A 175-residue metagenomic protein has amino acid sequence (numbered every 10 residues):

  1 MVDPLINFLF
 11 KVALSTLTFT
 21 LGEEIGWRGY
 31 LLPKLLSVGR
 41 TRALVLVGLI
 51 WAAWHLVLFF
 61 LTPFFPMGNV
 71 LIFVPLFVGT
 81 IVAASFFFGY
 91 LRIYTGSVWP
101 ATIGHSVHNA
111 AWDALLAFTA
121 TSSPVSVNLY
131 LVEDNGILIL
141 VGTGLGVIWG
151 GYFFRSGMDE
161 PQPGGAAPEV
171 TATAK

Functional and structural regions predicted by a protein language model:
M1-I25, L32-V38, P63-F73, V125-S126 (+1 more regions): Juxtamembrane helix-loop-helix connectors linking adjacent transmembrane helices in multi-pass membrane enzymes
P4-V12, R40-L44, F73, F77 (+2 more regions): Residue-level signature of transmembrane alpha-helical entry/exit and packing/kink sites in multi-pass membrane
A13, L17, L49, A53 (+2 more regions): Generic alpha-helical transmembrane segments of integral inner-membrane proteins, especially permease/transport modules
L21-A53, G89, I93-S97: Membrane-interface helix/loop boundary segments of multi-pass membrane proteins
G26-W27, L58, F87, H108: Short active-site segment of divalent metal-dependent hydrolases/proteases that encodes the spacing between
V45, V70-L131: Functionally important transmembrane alpha-helices
A52-F64, L116-S122: Membrane-interface helix-cap regions at the ends of transmembrane helices in multi-pass membrane proteins
G104-K175: C-terminal membrane module of polytopic membrane proteins
